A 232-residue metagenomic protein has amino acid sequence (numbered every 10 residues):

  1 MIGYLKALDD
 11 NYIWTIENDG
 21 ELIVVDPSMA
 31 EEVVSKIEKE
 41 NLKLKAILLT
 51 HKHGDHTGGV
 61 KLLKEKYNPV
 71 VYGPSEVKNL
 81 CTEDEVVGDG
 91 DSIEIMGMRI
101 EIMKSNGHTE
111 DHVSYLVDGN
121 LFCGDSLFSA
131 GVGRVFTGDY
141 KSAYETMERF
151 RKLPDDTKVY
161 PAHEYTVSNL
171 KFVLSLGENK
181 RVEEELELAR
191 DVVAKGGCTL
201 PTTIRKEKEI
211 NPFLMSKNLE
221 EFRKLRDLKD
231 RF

Functional and structural regions predicted by a protein language model:
M1-E40, V113-A130: Conserved beta-strand hairpin/beta-sheet module of binuclear metal-dependent hydrolase folds, prominently
L8, L22, M29-I102: Active-site HxH/HxHxD metal-binding segment of metal-dependent hydrolases
T15-E17, G90-V117, K152: Core dinuclear metal-dependent hydrolase active-site scaffold
I16, D26, H51, L63 (+6 more regions): Divalent metal-coordination and catalytic microenvironments
P27-M29, K52, E76-V77, G107-T109 (+4 more regions): Active-site metal-binding loops of divalent metal-dependent hydrolases
G58-G59, S114-Y115, V132, L170: Active-site-flanking alpha-helical
G131-D156: Active-site-adjacent loop/tail segments of enzyme domains
E148, K152-K158, V167-F232: Accessory terminal helices/loops
